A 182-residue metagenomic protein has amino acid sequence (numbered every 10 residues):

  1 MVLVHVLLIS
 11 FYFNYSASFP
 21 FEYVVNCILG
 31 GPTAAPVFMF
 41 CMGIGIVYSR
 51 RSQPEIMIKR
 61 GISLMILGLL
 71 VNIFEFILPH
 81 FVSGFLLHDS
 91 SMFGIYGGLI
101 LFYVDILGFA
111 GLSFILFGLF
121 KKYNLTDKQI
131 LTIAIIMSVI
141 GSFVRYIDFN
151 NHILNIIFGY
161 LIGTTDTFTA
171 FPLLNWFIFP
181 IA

Functional and structural regions predicted by a protein language model:
M1-A182: Alpha-helical transmembrane segments and their immediate juxtamembrane cytosolic regions
